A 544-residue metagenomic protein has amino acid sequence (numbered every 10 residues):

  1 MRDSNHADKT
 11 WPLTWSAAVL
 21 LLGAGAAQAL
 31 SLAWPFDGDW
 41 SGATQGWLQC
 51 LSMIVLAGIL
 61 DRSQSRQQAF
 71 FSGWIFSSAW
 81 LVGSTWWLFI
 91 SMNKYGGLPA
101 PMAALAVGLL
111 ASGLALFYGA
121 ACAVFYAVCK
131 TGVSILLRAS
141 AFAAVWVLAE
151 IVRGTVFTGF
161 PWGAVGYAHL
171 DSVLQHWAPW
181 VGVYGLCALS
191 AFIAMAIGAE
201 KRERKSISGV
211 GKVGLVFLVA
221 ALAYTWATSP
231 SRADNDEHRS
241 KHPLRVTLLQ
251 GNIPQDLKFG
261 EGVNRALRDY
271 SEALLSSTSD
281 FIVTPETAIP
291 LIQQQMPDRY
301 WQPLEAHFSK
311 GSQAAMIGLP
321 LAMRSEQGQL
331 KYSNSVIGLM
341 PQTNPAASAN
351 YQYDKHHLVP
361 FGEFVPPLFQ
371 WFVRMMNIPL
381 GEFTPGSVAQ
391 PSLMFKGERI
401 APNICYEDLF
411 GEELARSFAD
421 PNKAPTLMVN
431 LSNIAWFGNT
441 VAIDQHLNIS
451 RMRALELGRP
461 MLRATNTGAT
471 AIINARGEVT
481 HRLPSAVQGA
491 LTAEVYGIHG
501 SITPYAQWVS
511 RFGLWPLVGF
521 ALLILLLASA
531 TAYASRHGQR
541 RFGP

Functional and structural regions predicted by a protein language model:
R2-S231, L431, N439-T440, T480 (+1 more regions): Membrane-embedded alpha-helical bundles of multi-pass enzymes that act on lipidic or dolichyl-linked glycan substrates
T228-S510: Soluble catalytic domains of enzymes that build or remodel membrane lipids, polysaccharides, and related
